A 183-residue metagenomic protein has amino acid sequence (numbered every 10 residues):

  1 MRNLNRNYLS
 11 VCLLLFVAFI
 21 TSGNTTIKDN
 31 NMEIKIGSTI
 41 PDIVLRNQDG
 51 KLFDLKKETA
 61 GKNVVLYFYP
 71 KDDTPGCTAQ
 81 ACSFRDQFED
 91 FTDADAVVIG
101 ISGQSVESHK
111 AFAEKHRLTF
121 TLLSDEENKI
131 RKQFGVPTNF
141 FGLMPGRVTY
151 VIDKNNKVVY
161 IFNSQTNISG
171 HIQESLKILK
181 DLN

Functional and structural regions predicted by a protein language model:
R2-C12: Bacterial N-terminal signal peptides that target proteins for export
L4-R6, F19, T26: Generic short N-terminal amphipathic or hydrophobic helices
V11-F19: Bacterial N-terminal signal peptides
G23-N183: Chalcogenol-based redox active-site neighborhoods
